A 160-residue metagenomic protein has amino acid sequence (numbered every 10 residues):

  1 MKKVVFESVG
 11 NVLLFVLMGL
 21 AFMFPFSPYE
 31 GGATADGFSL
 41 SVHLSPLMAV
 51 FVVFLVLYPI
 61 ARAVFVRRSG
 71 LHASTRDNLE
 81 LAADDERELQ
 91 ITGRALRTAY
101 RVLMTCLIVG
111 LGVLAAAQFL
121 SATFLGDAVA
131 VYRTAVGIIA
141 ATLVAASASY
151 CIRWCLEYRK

Functional and structural regions predicted by a protein language model:
M1-L57, A130-G137: Long, highly hydrophobic alpha-helical transmembrane signal-anchor segments
K2-G10, F24, S121-K160: Alpha-helical transmembrane segments and their immediate juxtamembrane interface regions
L13, V50-V53, L57, V102 (+2 more regions): Lipid-exposed faces of alpha-helical membrane segments in multi-pass integral membrane proteins
G19-M23, S45, T98-S121: Alpha-helical transmembrane segments and their membrane-interface junctions in multi-pass membrane proteins
M23-F26, A61-F65, V113, R153-E157: Membrane-water interface at transmembrane helix exits
P28, G32, R67-R68, F119-F124 (+1 more regions): Membrane-interface elements of multi-pass transporters and channels
L57-D77: Membrane-water interface of transmembrane alpha-helices
N78-L96: Short membrane-interface loop/juxtamembrane segments of multi-pass integral membrane proteins
